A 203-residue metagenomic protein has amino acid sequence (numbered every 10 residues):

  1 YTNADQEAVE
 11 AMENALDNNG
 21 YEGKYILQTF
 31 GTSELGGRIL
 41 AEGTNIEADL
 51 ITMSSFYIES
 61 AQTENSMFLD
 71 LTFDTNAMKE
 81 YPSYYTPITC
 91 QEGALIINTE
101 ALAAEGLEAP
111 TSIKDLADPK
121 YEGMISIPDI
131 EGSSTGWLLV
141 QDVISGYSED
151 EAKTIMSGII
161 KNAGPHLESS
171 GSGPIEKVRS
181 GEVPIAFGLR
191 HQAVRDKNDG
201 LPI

Functional and structural regions predicted by a protein language model:
Y1-E13, Y25-E34, L40, I46-E182: Extracytoplasmic ligand-binding site segments that recognize negatively charged/polar headgroups
N18-Y21, L167, N198-G200: A residue-level marker of the well-folded mature domains of exported/periplasmic proteins
Y21-G23, S66, L201-I203: A short helix-to-beta-strand connector/capping loop
F56-Q62, R179-P202: A ligand-binding cleft/hinge motif common to bilobed small-molecule-binding domains
